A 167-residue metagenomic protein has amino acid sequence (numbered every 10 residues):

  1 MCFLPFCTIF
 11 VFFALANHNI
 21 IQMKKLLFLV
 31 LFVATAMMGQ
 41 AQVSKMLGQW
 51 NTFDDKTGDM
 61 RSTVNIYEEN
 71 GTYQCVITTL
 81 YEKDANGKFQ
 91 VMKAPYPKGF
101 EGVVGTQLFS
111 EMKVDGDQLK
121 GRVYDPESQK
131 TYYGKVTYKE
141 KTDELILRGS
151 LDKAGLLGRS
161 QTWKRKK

Functional and structural regions predicted by a protein language model:
V11-A16: Acidic, Ala/Val/Gly-enriched low-complexity intrinsically disordered segments
H18-L26: Positively charged n-region of N-terminal signal peptides that target proteins for export
L26-T35: Sec-dependent N-terminal signal peptides
M38-Q49: N-terminal helix-cap/turn-to-beta initiation motif at the start of protein domains
T52-D54, D59-E127, T131-Y133: Central antiparallel beta-sheet cores of small beta-barrel/beta-sandwich binding domains
G134-K135, E140-L147, S160: Short, compact, well-ordered microdomains
E144, L151-K167: Edge beta-strand at a domain terminus
